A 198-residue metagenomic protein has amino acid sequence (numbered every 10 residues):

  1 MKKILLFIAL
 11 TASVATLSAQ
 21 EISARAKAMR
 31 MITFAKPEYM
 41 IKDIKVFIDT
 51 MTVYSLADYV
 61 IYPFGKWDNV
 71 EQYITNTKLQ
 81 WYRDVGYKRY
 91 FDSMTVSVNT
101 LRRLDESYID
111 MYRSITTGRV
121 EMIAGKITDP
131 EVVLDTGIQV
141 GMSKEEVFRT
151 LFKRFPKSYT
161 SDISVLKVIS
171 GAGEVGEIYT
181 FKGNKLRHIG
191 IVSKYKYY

Functional and structural regions predicted by a protein language model:
M1-I4, Q20: Positively charged n-region of N-terminal signal peptides that target proteins for export
I4-L5, Y90, I169: Residue-level detector of intrinsically disordered/flexible regions characterized by low predicted structural confidence
I4-S13: Sec-dependent N-terminal signal peptides
A15-A19: Sec/Tat signal peptide C-region and signal peptidase I cleavage site
Q20-T160, K182-Y198: Short helix/turn-capping signatures at newly exposed starts of structured segments
D162-V165: A cross-kingdom feature marking solvent-exposed beta-strand/loop segments within repeated, beta-rich binding/scaffold
V168-G171, V175-R187: Short, exposed beta-strand-loop hairpins at the edges of beta-sheets in extracellular/periplasmic proteins
